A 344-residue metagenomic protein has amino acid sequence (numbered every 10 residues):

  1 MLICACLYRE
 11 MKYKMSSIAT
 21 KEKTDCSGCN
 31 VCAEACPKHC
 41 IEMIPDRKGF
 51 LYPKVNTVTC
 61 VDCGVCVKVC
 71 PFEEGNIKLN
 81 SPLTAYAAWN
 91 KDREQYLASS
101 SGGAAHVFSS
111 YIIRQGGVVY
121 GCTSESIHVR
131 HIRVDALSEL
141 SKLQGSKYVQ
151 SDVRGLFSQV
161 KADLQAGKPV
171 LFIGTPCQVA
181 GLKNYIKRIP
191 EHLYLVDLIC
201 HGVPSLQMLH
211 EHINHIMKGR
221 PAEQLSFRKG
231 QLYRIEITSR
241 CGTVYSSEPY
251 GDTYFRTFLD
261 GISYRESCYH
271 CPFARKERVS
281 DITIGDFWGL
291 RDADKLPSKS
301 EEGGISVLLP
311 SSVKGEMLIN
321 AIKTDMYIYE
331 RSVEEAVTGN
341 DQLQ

Functional and structural regions predicted by a protein language model:
L2-A35, H39-M43: Ferredoxin-type iron-sulfur electron-transfer modules and their immediate structural context
C4-S16, V58-A166, A336-Q344: Flanking helices and flexible, charged tails adjoining ferredoxin-like Fe-S electron-transfer domains in multi-subunit
A19, V31-K54, G64-S81, D281-I282: Iron-sulfur cluster-binding cysteine motifs and their immediate structural context in ferredoxin-like electron-transfer
T24-K38, V61-F72, P176-Q178, R265-R275: Local cysteine-cluster metal-coordination motifs and their immediate loop/turn environment, predominantly Fe-S cluster
S100-G103, S126, F172-L182, G202-P204: Gly/Ser/Thr-rich loops at beta-strand to alpha-helix junctions that form or flank small-molecule/cofactor-binding
Q115-V118, G219-Q344: Long, compositionally biased charged/polar accessory segments in the mid-to-C-terminal portions of proteins
L140, K187-I199: A short alpha->loop->secondary-structure connector
Y194-N214: Short, flexible loop segments at boundaries between secondary-structure elements
